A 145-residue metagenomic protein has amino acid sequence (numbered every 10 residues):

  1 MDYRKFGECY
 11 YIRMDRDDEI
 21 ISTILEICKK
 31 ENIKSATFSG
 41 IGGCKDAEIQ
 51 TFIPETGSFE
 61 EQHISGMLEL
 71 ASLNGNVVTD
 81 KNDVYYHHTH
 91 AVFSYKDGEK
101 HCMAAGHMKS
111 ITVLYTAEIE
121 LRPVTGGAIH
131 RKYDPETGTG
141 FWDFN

Functional and structural regions predicted by a protein language model:
M1-S39, K45-H87, V92-N145: N-terminal intrinsically disordered, cationic/polar leader segments that include organellar targeting peptides
